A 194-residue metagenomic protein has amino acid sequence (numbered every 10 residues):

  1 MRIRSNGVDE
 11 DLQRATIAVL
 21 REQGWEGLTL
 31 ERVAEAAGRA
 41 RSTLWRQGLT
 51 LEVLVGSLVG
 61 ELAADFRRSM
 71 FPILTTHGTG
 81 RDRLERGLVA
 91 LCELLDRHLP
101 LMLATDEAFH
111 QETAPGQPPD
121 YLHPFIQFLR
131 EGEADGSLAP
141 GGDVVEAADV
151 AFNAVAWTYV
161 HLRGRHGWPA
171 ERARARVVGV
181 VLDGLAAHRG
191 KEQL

Functional and structural regions predicted by a protein language model:
M1-Q23, G27-A36, V53-G56, E61-A64: Basic, helix-initiating cap at the start of DNA-binding domains
N6, E10, R14, G56 (+9 more regions): Generic detection of well-ordered alpha-helical segments
A37-G48: Short hydrophobic/aromatic patch on the recognition helix
S57, M70-R97, A148-A151, R174: Hydrophobic alpha-helical connector segments
R67, R86, H110-D135, V144-A156 (+1 more regions): Amphipathic alpha-helical packing segments from all-alpha helical-bundle domains
C92-E112, G164: Amphipathic alpha-helical segments used for helix-helix packing
E93, H123, Q127-D135, N153-A154 (+1 more regions): C-terminal peripheral helix-coil segments that are non-catalytic and often amphipathic
L138-A139: Conserved hydrophobic residue
